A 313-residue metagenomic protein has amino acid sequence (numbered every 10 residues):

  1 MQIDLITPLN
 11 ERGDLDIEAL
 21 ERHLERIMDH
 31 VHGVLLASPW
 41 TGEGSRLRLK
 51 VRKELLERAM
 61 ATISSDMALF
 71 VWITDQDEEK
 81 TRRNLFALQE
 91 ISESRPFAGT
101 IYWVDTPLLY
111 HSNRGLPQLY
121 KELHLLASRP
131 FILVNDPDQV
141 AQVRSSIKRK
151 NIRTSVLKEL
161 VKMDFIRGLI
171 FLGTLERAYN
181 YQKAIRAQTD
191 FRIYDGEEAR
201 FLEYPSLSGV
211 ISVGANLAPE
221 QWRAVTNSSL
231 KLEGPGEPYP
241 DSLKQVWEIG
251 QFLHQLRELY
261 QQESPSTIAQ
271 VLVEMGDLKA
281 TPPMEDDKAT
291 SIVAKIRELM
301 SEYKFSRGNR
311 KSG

Functional and structural regions predicted by a protein language model:
M1-N151, D287-A289, N309-K311: Active-site beta->alpha loop and helix N-cap motifs at the rims of alpha/beta catalytic domains
Q2-P8, D29-V31, L207-G313: C-terminal alpha-helical cap/extension of soluble enzyme domains
K53, L85, R186-A187, E298: Alpha-helix boundary/capping detector
R58, E122, E159, A224 (+1 more regions): Alpha-helical scaffold segments in soluble metabolic enzymes
A61-M67, S92-R95, V161-F165, I185-F191 (+1 more regions): Short helix-capping segments at alpha-helix termini
F70-D77, I101-R114, Q139, I170-E176 (+2 more regions): Repeat-unit-sized solenoid/scaffold elements
H124-Q262: Catalytic alpha/beta core domains of metabolic enzymes, predominantly
